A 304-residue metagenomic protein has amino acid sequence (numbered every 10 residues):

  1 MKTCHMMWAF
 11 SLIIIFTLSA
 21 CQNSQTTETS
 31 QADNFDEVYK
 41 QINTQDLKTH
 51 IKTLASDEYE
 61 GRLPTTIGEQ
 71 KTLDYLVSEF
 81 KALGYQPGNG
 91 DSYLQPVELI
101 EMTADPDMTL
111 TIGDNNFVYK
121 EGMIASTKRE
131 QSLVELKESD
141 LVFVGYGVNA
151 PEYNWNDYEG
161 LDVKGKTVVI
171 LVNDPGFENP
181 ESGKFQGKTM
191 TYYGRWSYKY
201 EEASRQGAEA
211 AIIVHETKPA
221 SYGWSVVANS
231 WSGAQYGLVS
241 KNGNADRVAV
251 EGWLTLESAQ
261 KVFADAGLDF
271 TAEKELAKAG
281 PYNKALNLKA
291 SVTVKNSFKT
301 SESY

Functional and structural regions predicted by a protein language model:
M1-A9: Bacterial N-terminal signal peptides that target proteins for export
A9-S19: Bacterial N-terminal signal peptides
C21-G88, L99, S258-A259, D265: N-terminal hydrophobic or amphipathic helices/low-complexity stretches enriched in small/hydrophobic/Pro/Gly
F35, Y119-E121, A125-G160, G243-Y304: Soluble metallo-hydrolase cores and metallopeptidase-like ectodomains found primarily in the secretory/periplasmic
L47-I51, N179, L286: Active-site-adjacent bridging/hinge elements
K52-E60, V77-G88, M102, G147 (+4 more regions): Sec-exported extracytoplasmic/periplasmic mature domains
E60-E181, T300-Y304: Noncatalytic luminal/extracellular "stalk/propeptide" segments of secretory-pathway proteins
E121-N242, V248: Extracellular/luminal Protease-associated
